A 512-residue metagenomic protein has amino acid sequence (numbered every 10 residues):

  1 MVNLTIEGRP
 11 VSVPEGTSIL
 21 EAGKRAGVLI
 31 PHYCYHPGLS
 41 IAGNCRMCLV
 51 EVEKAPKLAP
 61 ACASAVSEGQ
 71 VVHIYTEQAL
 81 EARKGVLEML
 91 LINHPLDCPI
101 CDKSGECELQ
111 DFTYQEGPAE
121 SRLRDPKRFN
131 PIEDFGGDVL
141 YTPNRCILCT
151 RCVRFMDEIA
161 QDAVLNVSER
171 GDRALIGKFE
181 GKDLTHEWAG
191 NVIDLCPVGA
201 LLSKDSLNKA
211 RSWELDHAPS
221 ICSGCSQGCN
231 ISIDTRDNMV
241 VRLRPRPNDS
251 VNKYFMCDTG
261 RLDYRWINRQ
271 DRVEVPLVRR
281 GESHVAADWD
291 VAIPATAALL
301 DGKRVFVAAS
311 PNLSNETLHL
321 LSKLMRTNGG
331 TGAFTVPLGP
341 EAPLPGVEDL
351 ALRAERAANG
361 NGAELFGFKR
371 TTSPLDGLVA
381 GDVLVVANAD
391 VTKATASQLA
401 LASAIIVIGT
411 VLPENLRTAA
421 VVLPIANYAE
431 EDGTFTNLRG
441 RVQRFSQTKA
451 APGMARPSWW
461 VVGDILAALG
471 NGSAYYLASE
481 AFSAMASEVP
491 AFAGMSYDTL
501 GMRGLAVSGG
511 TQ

Functional and structural regions predicted by a protein language model:
V2, E7-G69, E77-A82: N-terminal cofactor/phosphate-binding cores enriched in small/glycine residues, especially glycine-rich loops such as
N3-T5, E68-Y75, G177-E180, H217 (+3 more regions): Short beta-alpha connecting loops at secondary-structure transitions that line or flank enzyme active sites
T17-E21, S314, P457: Short, structural beta-strand-to-alpha-helix junction motif
R46-S223, Q227-I231, R236-V240: Fe-S ferredoxin-like electron-transfer domains and their immediately adjacent linker/connector regions across
R124, P131, D234-K303, L352-G362 (+2 more regions): Cofactor-/ligand-binding subdomain signature composed of acidic, glycine-rich, tryptophan-containing flexible loops
F306-T317, D390-T392: Gly/Ser/Thr-rich loops at beta-strand to alpha-helix junctions that form or flank small-molecule/cofactor-binding
L318, L324, N328-M495: Non-catalytic alpha/beta scaffold blocks inside enzyme catalytic domains
